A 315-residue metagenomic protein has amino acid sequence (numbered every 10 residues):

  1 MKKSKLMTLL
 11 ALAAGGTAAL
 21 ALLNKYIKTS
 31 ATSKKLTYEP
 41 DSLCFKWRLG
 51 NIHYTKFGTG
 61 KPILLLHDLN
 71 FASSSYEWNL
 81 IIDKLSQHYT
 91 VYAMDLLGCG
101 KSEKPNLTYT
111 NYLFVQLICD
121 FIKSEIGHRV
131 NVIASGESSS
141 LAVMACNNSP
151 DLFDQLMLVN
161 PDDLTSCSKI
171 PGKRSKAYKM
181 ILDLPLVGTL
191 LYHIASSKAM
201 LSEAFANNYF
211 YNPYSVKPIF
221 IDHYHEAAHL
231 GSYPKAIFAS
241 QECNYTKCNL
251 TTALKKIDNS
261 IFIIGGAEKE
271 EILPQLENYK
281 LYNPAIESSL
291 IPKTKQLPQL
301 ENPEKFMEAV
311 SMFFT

Functional and structural regions predicted by a protein language model:
K2-Y26: Hydrophobic alpha-helical topogenic segments used for membrane insertion/localization
C44-F57: A short loop-to-beta-strand scaffold at the N-terminal edge of the catalytic core in hydrolase folds
T55-K101: Conserved HGGG/HGGXW glycine-rich cap/lid loop of the alpha/beta-hydrolase fold
A93-I133, Q299, E308: Active-site loop/oxyanion-hole signature of alpha/beta-hydrolase fold enzymes
G127-P171: Conserved hydrolase catalytic core segment
I194-A253: Conserved alpha/beta-hydrolase catalytic His-Asp/Glu region
K256-T294: Conserved loop-alpha-helix segment in the C-terminal half of the alpha/beta-hydrolase fold that carries the catalytic
P284-T315: Catalytic active-site module of serine/aspartate enzymes centered on a nucleophile-bearing elbow/loop
